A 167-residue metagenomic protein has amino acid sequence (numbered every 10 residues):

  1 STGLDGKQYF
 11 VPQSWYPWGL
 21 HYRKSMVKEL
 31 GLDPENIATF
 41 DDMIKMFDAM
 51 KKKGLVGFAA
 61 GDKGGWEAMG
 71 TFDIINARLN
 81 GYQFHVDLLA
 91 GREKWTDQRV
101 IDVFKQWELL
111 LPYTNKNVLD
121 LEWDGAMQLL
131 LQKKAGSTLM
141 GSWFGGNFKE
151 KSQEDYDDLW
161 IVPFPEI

Functional and structural regions predicted by a protein language model:
S1, N36, D62, L79-D102 (+2 more regions): Short, solvent-exposed loop/beta-turn-alpha elements that line the ligand-binding surface or hinge of extracytoplasmic
S1-W18, I44-K45, T71-D73, V162: Hinge/lid segment of periplasmic solute-binding proteins
W18-Y22, R78: Short glycine- and hydrophobic/aromatic-rich loop-to-beta-strand nucleating segment in the catalytic cores
K28-L30, K105, P112-N115, K151-I167: Extracytoplasmic/periplasmic substrate-recognition and gating elements
A38-K45, V118-Q132: Short helix-initiation/N-cap motifs at beta->coil->alpha
M46-A49, L89-D120, F164: Glycine-centered hinge/linker elements that transmit conformational signals in sensory and ligand-binding systems
K53-G57, Q132-G141: Alpha-to-beta junction loops
W123, M140-F148, F164-P165: Beta->alpha turn/N-cap motifs
